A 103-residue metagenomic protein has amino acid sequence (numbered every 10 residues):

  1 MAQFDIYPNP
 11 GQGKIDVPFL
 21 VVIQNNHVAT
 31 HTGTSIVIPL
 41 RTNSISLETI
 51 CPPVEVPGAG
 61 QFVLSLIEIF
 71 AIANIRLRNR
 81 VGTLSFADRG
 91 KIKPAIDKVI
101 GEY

Functional and structural regions predicted by a protein language model:
A2-Q3, P52, F62, K91: Generic secretory/membrane-interface signal
Q3-I6, P10, K14-P53: Compact nucleic-acid interaction/catalytic patches
P57-Y103: C-terminal terminal-subdomain/extension
